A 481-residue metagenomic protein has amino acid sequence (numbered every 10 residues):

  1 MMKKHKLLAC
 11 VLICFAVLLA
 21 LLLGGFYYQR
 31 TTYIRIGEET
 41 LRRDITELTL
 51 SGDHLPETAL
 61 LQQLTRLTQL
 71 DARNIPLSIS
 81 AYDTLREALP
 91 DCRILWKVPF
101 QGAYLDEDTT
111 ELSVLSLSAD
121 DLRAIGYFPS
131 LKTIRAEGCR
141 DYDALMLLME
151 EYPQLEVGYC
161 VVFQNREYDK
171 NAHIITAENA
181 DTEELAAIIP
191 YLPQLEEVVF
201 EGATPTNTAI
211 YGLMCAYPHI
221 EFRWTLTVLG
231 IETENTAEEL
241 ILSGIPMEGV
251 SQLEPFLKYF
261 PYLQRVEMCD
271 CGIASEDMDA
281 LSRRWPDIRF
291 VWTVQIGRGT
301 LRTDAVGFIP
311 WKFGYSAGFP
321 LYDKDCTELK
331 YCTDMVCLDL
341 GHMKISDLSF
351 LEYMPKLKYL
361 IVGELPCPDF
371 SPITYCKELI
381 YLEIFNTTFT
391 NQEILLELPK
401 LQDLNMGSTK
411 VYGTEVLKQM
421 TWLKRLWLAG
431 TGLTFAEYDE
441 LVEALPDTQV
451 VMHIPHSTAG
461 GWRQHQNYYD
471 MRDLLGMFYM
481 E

Functional and structural regions predicted by a protein language model:
M1-A20: N-terminal Sec-pathway targeting helices
L19-I36: Membrane-interface motif at the C-terminal end of an N-terminal transmembrane signal
R30, I36, T40-E47: N-terminal leader/linker segments that initiate helical-solenoid repeat arrays
Y33-E38, S51, P56-A59: N-terminal export/targeting and maturation segments
R42-P56, R66-S78, L89-D121, S130-D143 (+12 more regions): Concave beta-strand-loop units of leucine-rich repeat
L61, I125: Histidine-anchored nucleotide/phosphate-binding helix
